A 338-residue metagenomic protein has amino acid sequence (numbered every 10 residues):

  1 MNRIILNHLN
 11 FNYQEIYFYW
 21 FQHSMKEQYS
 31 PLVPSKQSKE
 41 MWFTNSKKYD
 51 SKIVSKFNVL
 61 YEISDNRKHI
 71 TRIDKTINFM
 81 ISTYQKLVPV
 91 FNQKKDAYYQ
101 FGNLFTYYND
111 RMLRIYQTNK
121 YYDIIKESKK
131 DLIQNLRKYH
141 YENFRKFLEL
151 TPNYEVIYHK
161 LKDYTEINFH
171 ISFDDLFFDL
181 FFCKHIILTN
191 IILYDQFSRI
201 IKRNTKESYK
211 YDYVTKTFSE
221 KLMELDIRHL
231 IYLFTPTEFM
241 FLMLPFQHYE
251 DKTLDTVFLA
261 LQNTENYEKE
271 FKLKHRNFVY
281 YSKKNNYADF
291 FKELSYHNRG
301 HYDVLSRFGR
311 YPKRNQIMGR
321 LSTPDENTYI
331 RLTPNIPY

Functional and structural regions predicted by a protein language model:
N2-Y338: Intrinsically disordered, low-complexity activation-like regions
